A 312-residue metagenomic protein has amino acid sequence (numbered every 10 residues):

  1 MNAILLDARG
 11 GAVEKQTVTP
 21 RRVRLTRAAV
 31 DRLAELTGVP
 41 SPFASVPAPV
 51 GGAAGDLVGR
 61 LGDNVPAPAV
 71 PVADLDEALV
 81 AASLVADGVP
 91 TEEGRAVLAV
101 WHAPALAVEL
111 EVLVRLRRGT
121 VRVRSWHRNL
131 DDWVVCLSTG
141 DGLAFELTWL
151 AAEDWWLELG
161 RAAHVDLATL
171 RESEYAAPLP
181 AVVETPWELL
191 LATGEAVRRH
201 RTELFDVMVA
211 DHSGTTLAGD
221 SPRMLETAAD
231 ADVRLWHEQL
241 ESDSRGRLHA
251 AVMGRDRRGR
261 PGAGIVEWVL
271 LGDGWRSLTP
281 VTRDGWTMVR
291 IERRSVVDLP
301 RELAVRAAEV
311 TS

Functional and structural regions predicted by a protein language model:
N2-V80, L84-D87, R95-A96, A103: Short, amphipathic alpha-helical interface elements at domain boundaries that mediate macromolecular binding
A8-R9, V207, A251, R306: Low-complexity, intrinsically disordered/propeptide-like segments
L33, L75, G94-L98, L159 (+3 more regions): Generic structural signal of hydrophobic/aromatic residues within well-ordered alpha-helices of folded domains
L61-R95, E174-D230, A307-S312: Charged, compositionally biased non-catalytic regions
V72-A73, E77, A82-A162, W286: Accessory beta->alpha helical hairpin/"wing" motif in late/C-terminal subdomains of nucleic-acid enzymes
E92-D132, D220-I265: Extended, Lys/Arg-enriched charged tracts that mediate electrostatic binding to polyanionic substrates
V134-H200, L204-D206, T216-L217, S277-S312: Mixed-charge, glycine-accented linear interaction segment located at domain edges/termini
L225-S312: Long, compositionally biased intrinsically disordered regions
